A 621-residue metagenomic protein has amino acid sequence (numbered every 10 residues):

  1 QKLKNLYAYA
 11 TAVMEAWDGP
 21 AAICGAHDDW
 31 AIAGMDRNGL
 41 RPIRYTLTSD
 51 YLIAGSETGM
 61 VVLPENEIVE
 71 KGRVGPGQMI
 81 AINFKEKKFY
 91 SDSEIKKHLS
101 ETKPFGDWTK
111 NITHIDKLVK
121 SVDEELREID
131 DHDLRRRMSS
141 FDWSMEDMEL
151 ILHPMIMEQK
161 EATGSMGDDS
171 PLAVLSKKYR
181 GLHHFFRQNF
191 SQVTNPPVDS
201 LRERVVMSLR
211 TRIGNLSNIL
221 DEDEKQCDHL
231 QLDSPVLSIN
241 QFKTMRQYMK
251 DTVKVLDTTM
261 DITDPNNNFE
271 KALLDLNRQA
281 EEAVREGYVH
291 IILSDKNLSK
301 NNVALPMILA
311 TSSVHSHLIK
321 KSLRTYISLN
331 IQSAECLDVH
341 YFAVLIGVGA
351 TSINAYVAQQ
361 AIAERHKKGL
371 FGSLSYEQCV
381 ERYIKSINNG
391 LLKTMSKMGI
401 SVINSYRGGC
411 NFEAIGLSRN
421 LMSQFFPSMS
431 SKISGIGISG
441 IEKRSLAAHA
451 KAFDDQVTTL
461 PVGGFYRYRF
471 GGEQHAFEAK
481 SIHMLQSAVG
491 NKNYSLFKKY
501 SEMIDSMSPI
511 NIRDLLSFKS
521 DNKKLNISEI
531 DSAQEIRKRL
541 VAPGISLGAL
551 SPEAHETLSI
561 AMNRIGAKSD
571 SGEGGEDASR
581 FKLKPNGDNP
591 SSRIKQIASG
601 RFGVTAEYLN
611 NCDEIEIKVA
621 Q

Functional and structural regions predicted by a protein language model:
Q1-A21, G25-D29, S56-M60, K88-N268 (+6 more regions): Flexible, glycine-rich loop/tail regions that form catalytic "lids" or insertion modules at the edges of active sites
E15-I53: Conserved catalytic micro-motifs used in adenylation/nucleotidyl-transfer and phosphoryl/amide- and methyl-transfer
I80, D295, L345, V402 (+1 more regions): Conserved, mostly hydrophobic/aromatic
K85, K296-L298, A334, A350 (+3 more regions): Short, ordered loop/turn segments at secondary-structure junctions
L293-L309, A578: Glycine-rich, proline-tolerant flexible connector loops at the mouths of alpha/beta enzymes
V303-L329, R382-I387, K393: Alpha-helix-loop-beta-strand connector modules within alpha/beta enzyme cores
S328-V339, E573: Glycine-rich beta-to-alpha transition loops that act as phosphate-gripper elements at the mouths of alpha/beta enzyme
E335-G349: Catalytic cores of alpha/beta
